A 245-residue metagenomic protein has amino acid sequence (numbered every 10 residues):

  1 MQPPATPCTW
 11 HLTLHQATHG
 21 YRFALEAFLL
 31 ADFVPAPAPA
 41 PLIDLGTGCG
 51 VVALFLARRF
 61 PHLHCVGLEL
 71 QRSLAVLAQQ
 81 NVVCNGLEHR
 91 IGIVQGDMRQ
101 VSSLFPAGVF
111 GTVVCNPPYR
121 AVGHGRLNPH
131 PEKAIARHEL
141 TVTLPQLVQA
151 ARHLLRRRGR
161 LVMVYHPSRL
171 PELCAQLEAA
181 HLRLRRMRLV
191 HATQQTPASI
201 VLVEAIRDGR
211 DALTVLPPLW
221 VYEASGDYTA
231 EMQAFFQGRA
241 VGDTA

Functional and structural regions predicted by a protein language model:
H19, L140-H191, T196-A198: Conserved Class I SAM-dependent methyltransferase catalytic core
P39-G46: Conserved class I S-adenosyl-L-methionine
C49-H62: Conserved SAM-binding loop of SAM-dependent methyltransferases across substrates and taxa, primarily the Class I
H64-E69: Conserved SAM-binding motif I beta-strand of class I
Q79-F105: S-adenosyl-L-methionine
L104-T112: A short acidic, Gly/Pro-enriched loop at the edge of an enzyme's catalytic core that lines a small-molecule cofactor
P117-Q146: Mobile active-site "lid"/loop adjacent to the S-adenosyl-L-methionine
P197-A245: SAM/dcSAM-binding transferase cores
